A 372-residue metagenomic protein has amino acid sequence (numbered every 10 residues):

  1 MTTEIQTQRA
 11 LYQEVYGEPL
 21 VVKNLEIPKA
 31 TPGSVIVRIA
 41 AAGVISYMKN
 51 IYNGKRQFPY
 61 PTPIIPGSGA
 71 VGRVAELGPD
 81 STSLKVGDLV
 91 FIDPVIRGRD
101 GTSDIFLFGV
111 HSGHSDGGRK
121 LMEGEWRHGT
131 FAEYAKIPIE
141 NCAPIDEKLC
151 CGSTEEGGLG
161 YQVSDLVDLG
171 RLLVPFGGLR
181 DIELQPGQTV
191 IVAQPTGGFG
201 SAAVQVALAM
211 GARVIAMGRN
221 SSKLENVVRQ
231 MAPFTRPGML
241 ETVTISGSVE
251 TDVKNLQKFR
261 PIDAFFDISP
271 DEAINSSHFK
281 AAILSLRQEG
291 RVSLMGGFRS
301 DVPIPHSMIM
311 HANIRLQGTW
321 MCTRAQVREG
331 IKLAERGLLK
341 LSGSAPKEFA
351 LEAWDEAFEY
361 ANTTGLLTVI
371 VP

Functional and structural regions predicted by a protein language model:
T2-Q6, G177, S277-K280, R324-P372: C-terminal hydrophobic helical "lid"/dimerization subdomain of Rossmann-like NAD(P)H-dependent oxidoreductases
E26-G43, K55-L107: Glycine-rich beta-strand-centered segment in the early N-terminal region that forms part of a ligand/cofactor-binding
D88-L89, Y134, T189, A209 (+1 more regions): Residue-level marker of beta-strand positions
R97-I191: NAD(P)H dinucleotide-binding glycine-rich loop of Rossmann-like/cofactor-binding domains, especially the beta1-alpha1
G152, E156-G247: Mid-domain Rossmann-like dinucleotide-binding core that forms the NAD(H)/NADP(H) cofactor-binding site
I182-L184, L208, I215, L224-E225 (+1 more regions): Glycine-rich cofactor phosphate-binding loops and adjacent beta1-alpha1 units of small-molecule cofactor enzyme domains
N220, F298, C322: Residues in the short beta-alpha loop(s) of Rossmann-like NAD(P)-binding domains
R236-G238, G290-S293, I304-G343, L366: Rossmann-fold dehydrogenase core element
